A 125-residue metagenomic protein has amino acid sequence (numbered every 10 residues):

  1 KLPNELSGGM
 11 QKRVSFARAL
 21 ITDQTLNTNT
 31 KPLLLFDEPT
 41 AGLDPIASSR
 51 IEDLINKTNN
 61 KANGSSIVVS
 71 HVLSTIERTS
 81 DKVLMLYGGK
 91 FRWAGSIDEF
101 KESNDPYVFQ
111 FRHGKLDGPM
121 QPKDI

Functional and structural regions predicted by a protein language model:
L2-L6, M10: Conserved ABC ATPase signature
L34-D37: Catalytic Walker B motif of ABC-type/P-loop ATPase nucleotide-binding domains
S49-K61: Helical segment within the ABC ATPase nucleotide-binding domain
S70-H71: H-loop/switch region of ABC-family ATPase nucleotide-binding domains
I76-R78: A short, surface-exposed alpha-helical micro-motif characterized by mixed small hydrophobic and charged/polar residues
A94-G95: ABC ATPase "signature
K101-I125: C-terminal boundary and immediately downstream tail of ABC-type ATPase nucleotide-binding domains
